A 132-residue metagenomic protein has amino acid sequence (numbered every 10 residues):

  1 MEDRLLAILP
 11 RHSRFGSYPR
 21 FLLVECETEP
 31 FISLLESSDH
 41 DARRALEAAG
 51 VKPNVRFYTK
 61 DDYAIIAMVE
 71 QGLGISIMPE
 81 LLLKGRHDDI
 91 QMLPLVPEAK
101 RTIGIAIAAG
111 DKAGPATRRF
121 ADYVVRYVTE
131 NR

Functional and structural regions predicted by a protein language model:
M1-F31: Flexible hinge/capping segments at coil-to-helix
D3-R4, Y18-P19, Y63-K112, R119: Beta-alpha-beta core module
F15, E29-A49, A113-A121, N131: Secondary-structure junction motif
V24-E25, A45-A49, D62-G72: Short helices/loops that flank or line small-molecule/ion binding pockets
S33-L34, K52-D61: Short beta-strand-to-loop elements that line the ligand-binding cleft of bilobed periplasmic-binding protein-like
D39, D61-D62: Conserved glycosyltransferase catalytic-site signature
R126-R132: Generic C-terminal helix-cap and adjacent flexible tail
